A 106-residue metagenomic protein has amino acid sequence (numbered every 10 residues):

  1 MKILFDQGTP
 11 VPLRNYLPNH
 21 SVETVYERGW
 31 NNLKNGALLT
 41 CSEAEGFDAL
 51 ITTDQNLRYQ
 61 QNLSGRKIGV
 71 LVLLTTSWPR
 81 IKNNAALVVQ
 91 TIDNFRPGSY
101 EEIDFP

Functional and structural regions predicted by a protein language model:
M1-G46: N-terminal first-folded block
I3, S42-L63: Acidic, metal-binding active-site segment of PIN/NYN-like and related structure-specific nucleases
R14-N15, Q60-N62, K82: Short glycine-/acidic-enriched loop or helix-start segments at secondary-structure transitions that form or flank
G29, L57, S77: Residue-level detector of flexible, active-site-proximal loop/helix-junction positions within diverse enzyme catalytic
A37, N62-G65: Short secondary-structure transition/capping segments
T40-C41, K67-L71: Short, hinge-like loop/turn segments at secondary-structure boundaries
G69-P106: C-terminal structural segments of small proteins and small subunits
